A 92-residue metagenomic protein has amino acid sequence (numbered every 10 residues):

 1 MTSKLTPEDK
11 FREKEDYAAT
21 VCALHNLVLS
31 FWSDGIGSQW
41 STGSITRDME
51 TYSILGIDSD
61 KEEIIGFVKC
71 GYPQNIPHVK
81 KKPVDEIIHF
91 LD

Functional and structural regions predicted by a protein language model:
M1-D92: Acidic, surface-exposed loops and disordered segments
